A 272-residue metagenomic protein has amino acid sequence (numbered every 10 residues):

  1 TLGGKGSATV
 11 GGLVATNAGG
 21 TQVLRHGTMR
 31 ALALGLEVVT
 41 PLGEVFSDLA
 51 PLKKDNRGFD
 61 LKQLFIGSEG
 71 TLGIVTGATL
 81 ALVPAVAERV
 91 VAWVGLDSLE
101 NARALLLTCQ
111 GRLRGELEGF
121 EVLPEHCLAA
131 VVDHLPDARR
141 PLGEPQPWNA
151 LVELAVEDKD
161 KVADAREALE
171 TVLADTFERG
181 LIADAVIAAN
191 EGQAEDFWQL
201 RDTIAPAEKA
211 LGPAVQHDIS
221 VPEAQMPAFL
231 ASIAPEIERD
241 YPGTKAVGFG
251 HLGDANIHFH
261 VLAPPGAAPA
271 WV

Functional and structural regions predicted by a protein language model:
T1-V272: Noncatalytic alpha-helical scaffold of FAD-dependent oxidoreductases
